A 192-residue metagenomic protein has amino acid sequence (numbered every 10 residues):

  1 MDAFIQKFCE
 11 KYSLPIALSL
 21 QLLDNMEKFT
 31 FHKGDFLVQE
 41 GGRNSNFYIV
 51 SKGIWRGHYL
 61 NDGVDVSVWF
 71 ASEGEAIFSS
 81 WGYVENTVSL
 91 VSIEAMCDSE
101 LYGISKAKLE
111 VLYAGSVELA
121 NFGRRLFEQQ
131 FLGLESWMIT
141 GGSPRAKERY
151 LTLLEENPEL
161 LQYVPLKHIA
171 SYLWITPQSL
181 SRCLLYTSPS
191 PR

Functional and structural regions predicted by a protein language model:
M1-E27: Cyclic nucleotide-binding regulatory module and flanking cytosolic helices
M1-F4, T30, S105, A146: N-terminal alpha-helical segment
F8, F31-L37: Amphipathic, Lys/Arg- and hydrophobic-enriched alpha-helical face
F29-F31, A71: Hydrophobic residues at beta-strand termini and immediately following loops that shape nucleotide-binding pockets
F36-C97: Cyclic nucleotide-binding regulatory domains
E94-P177: Polybasic "coupling" helices that flank or enter modular domains
Y186-P191: Conserved small/polar residues in nucleotide/adenosyl-binding loops
